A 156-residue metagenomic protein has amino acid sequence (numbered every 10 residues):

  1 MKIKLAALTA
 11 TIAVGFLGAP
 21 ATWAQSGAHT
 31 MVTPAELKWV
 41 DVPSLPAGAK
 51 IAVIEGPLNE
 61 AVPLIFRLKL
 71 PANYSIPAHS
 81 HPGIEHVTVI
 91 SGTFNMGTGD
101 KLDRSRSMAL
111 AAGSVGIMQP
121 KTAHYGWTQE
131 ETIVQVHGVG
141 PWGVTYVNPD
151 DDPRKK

Functional and structural regions predicted by a protein language model:
M1-T9, G18: Bacterial N-terminal signal peptides that target proteins for export
F16, A21-L64, P149-K156: A short, N-terminal "cap"/entry segment at the start of jelly-roll beta-barrel domains of the cupin/DSBH fold
A28-M31, S105, Y125-K156: Double-stranded beta-helix
I51-I54, I65-A78: N-terminal post-signal-peptidase region of extra-cytosolic proteins
N59, F94, D100-K121: Short acidic-glycine-tyrosine-enriched beta hairpin
N59, P71-N73, T93, K121 (+2 more regions): Solvent-exposed coil/turn segments that connect beta secondary-structure elements in extracytoplasmic/periplasmic
P71-Y74, S80-K101: Glycine- and acidic-residue-biased ligand/ion/polar-headgroup-sensing regions
I76-A78, M96-G97, M118, A123-Q129: Short beta-strand His + acidic residue motifs that chelate non-heme Fe in jelly-roll/DSBH and cupin folds
